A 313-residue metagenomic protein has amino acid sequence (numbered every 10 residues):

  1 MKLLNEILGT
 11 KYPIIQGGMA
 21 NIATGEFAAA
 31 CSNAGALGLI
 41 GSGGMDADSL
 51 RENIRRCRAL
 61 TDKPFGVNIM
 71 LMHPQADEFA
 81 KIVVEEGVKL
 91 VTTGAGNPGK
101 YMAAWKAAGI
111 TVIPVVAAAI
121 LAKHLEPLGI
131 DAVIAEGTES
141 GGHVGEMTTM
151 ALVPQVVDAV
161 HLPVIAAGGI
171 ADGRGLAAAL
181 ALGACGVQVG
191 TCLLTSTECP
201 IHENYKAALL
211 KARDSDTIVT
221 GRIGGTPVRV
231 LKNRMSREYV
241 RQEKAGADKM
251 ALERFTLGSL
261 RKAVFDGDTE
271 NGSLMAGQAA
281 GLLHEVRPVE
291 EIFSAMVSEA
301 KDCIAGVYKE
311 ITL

Functional and structural regions predicted by a protein language model:
M1-P163: Active-site entrance/lid segments in N-terminal catalytic domains of soluble metabolic enzymes
I22, I170-A171: Residue-level detector of alpha-helix initiation sites
A151-I165, A171-L313: Conserved active-site-proximal phosphate/metal-binding subdomains
